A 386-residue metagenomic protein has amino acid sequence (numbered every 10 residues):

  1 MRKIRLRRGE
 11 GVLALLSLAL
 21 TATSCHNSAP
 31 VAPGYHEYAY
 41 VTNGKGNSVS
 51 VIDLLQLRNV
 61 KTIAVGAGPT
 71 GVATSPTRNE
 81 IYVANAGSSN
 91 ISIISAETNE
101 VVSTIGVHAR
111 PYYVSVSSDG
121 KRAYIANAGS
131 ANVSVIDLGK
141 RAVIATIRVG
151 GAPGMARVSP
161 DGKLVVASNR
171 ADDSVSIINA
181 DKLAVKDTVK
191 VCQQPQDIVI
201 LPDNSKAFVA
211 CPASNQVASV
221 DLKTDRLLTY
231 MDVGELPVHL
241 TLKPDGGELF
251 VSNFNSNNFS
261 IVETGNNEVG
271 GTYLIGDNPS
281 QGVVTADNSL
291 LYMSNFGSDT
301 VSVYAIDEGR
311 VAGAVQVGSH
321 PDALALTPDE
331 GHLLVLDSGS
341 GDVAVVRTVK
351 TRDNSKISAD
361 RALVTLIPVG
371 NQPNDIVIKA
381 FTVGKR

Functional and structural regions predicted by a protein language model:
R2-V12: Bacterial N-terminal signal peptides that target proteins for export
V12-A22: Bacterial N-terminal signal peptides
C25-R386: Predominantly soluble domains enriched in secretory-pathway, periplasmic, or organellar proteins
